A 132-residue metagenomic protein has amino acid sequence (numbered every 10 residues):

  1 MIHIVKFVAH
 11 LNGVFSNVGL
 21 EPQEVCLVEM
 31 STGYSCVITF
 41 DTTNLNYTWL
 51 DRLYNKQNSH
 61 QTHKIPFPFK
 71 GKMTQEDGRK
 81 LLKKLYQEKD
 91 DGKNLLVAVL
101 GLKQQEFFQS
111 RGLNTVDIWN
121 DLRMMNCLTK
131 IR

Functional and structural regions predicted by a protein language model:
M1, M30, M73, M124-M125: Detector for methionine-enriched segments
M1-V28: Entry/capping segment at the start of metal-dependent catalytic domains with acidic active-site entry clusters
K6-V8, S35-V37, T115-D117: Conserved beta-strand scaffold positions in the cores of enzyme catalytic domains, especially in NTP/NDP-utilizing
H10, D51-L53, D77, D117-D121: Poly-acidic low-complexity segments
V18, Q23-L100: Conserved non-catalytic scaffold segment of RNase H-like nuclease domains
T43, K89-R132: Metal-dependent phosphoesterase core characteristic of DEDDh/y 3'-5' exonuclease domains
